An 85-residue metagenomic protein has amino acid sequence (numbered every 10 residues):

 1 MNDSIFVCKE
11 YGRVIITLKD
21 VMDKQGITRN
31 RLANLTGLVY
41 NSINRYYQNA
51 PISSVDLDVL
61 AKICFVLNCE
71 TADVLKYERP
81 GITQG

Functional and structural regions predicted by a protein language model:
M1-T28: A short, Lys/Arg-rich alpha-helix, primarily the initiator
D23, G37, Q48, R79: Residue-level detection of the helix-turn-helix DNA-binding "recognition helix"
L32-A33: Short alpha-helical "recognition helix" segments of helix-turn-helix
L38-S53: Recognition helix of helix-turn-helix/homeodomain-like DNA-binding domains that insert into the DNA major groove
A50-K62: Short, basic-rich loop-to-helix N-cap that marks the start of a DNA-contacting helix
N68-T83: Short C-terminal boundary/hinge segments that cap the last helix of small helical domains
